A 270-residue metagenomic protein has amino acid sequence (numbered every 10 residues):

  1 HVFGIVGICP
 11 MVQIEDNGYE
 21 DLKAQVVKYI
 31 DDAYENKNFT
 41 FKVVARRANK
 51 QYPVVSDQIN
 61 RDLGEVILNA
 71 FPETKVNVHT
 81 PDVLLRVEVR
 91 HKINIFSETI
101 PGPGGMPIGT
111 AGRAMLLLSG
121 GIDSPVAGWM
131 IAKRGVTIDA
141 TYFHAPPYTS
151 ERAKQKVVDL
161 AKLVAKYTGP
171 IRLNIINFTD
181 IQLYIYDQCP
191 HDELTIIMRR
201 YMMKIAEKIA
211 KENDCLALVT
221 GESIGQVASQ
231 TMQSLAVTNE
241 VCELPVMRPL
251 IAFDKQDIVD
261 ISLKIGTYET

Functional and structural regions predicted by a protein language model:
H1-M115, G128-I171, D180, E240: RNA-binding accessory domains that recognize and position tRNA/RNA substrates
G64-I67, P101-A111, Q182, D187-I265: Active-site adenylate/phosphate-handling loop in enzymes that bind or generate adenylated species
L118: RNA/tRNA-interacting regions in translation and RNA-turnover enzymes
I122-S124: Hydrophobic/small residue at the entry helix of a nucleotide-binding pocket
V126-A127, A228: Generic hydrophobic alpha-helical membrane-span motif
A127-G128, I258: Hydrophobic side chains in well-ordered alpha-helices
T141-Y142, L173-N177, L216-E222: Short, conserved beta-strand edge motifs with alternating hydrophobic and charged residues
G266-T270: Short, intrinsically disordered, charge-balanced linker/junction segments flanking boundaries in proteins
